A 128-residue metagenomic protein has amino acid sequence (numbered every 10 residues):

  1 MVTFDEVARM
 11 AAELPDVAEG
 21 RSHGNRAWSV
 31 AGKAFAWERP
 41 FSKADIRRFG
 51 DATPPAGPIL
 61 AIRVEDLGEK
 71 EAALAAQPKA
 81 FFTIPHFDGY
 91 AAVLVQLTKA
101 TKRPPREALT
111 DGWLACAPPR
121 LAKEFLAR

Functional and structural regions predicted by a protein language model:
M1-R128: Charge-dense, helix-prone N-terminal extensions
